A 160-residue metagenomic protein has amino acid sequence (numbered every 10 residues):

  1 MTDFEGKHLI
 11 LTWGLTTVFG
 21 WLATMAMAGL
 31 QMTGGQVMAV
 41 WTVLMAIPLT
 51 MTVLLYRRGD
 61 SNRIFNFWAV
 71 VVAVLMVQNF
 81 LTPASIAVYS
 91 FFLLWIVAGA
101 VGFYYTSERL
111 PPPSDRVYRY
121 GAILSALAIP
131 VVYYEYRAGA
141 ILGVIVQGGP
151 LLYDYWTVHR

Functional and structural regions predicted by a protein language model:
M1-D60, I64, R160: N-terminal topogenic module of multi-pass integral membrane proteins
T2-E5, M32-G35, F103-S125: Membrane-interface helix-loop-helix junctions at boundaries between adjacent transmembrane segments
M25-A28, T52-Y56, F80-A84, Y104-L110 (+2 more regions): Transmembrane helix-loop junctions and nearby membrane-interface residues
A26-V40, G59-S61, N79-L94, V131-L142: Membrane-helix interface and helix-disruption motif detector
V43, W68-L75, Y89, L93-W95 (+2 more regions): Alpha-helical transmembrane segments of multi-pass membrane proteins
L44-T52, L94-T106, I145-W156: Alpha-helical transmembrane segments and their membrane-interface exit regions
N62-R119: Membrane-proximal helix-loop-helix units in multi-pass membrane proteins
L110-R160: Terminal transmembrane helical module of multi-pass membrane proteins
